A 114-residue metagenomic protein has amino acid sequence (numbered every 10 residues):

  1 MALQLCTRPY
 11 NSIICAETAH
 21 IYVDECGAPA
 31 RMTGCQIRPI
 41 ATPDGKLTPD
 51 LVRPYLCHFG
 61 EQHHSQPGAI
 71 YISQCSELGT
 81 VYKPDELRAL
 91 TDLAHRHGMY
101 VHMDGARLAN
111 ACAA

Functional and structural regions predicted by a protein language model:
M1-A114: Conserved PLP-enzyme active-site core in the AAT-like
